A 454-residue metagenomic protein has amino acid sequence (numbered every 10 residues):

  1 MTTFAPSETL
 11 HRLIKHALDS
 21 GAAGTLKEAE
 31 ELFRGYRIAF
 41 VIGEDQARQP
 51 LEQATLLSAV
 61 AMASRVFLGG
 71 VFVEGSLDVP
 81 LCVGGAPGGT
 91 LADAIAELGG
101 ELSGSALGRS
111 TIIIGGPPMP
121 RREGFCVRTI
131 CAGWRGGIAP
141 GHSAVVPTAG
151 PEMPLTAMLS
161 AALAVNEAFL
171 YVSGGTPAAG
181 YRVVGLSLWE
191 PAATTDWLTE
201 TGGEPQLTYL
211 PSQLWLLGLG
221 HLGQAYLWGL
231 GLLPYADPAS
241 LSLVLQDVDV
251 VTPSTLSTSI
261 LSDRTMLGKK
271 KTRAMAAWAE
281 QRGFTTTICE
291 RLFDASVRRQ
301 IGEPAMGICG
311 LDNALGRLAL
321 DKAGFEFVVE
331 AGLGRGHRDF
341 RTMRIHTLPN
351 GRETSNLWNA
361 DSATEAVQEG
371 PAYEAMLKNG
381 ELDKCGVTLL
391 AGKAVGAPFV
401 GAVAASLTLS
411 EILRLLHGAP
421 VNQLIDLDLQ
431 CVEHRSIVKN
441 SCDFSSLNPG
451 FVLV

Functional and structural regions predicted by a protein language model:
M1-S240, R299-V454: Glycine-rich phosphate/adenylate-binding loop
P50-A54, I260-K269: Glycine- and acidic-residue-enriched helix-capping/strand-helix junction motifs
D78, V250-T252: Helix N-cap at the beta1-alpha1 junction of Rossmann-like dinucleotide-binding domains, i.e., the first residues
A86-E97, D263-R282: N-terminal glycine-rich dinucleotide-binding loop that anchors FAD/FMN and/or NAD(P) in oxidoreductases
G141, S254-I260: Short acidic, glycine/proline-rich loop/turn micro-motifs
L243-V244: Conserved beta-strand positions in the Rossmann-like core of class I SAM-dependent methyltransferases
R282-R291: A conserved beta-strand->alpha-helix junction
E290-R298: Conserved SAM/SAH-binding loop
